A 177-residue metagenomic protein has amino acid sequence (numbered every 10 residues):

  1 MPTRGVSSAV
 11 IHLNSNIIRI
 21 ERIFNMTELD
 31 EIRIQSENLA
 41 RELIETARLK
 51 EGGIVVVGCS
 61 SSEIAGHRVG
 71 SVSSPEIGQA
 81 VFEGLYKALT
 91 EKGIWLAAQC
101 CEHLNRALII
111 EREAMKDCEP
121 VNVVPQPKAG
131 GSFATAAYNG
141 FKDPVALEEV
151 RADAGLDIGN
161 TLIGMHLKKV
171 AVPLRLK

Functional and structural regions predicted by a protein language model:
V6-V10, E21: Acidic, Ala/Val/Gly-enriched low-complexity intrinsically disordered segments
H12-S15: Short hydrophobic targeting helices and cationic amphipathic motifs that mediate membrane/organellar targeting
N25-V55, P75-A88: N-terminal glycine-/serine-/threonine-rich phosphate-binding loop
V55-V57, L96-C100, L147-V150: General beta-strand structural signal in soluble alpha/beta enzymes
I64-V69, S73-A80, K87-R106, A129: Active-site histidine-anchored catalytic micro-motif
E102, A107-K177: Anaerobic metallocofactor- and corrinoid-dependent redox/one-carbon enzyme cores, especially those from methanogenesis
